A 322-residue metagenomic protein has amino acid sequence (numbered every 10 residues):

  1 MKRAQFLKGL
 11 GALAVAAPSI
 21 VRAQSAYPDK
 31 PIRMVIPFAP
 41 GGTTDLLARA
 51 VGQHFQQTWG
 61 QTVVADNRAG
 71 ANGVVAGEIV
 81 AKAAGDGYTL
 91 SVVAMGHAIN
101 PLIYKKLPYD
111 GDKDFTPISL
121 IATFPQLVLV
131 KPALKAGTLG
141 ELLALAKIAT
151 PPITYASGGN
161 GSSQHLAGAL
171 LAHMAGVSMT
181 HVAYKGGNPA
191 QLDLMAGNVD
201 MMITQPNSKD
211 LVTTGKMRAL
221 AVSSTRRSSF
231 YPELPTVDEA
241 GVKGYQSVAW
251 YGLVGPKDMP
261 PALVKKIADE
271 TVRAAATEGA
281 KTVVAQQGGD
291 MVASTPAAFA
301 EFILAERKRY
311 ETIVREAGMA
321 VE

Functional and structural regions predicted by a protein language model:
Q5-A23: N-terminal export signals
A23-K113, P152, N160, V177-I203 (+3 more regions): N-terminal (or domain-start) structured segment
D29, Q56-G60, A175-G176, G241-V248 (+1 more regions): A short C-terminal helix-loop "cap" of Rossmann-like NAD(P)-dependent dehydrogenase/epimerase domains
D29-P31, H173-M174, P261-E322: An extracytoplasmic/periplasmic, membrane-proximal ligand-sensing/linker region
K82-Y88, L102-P189, V237, W250-V283: Hinge/capping helix and adjacent helix->loop/strand transition within the periplasmic-binding protein
M95, P132, Q205-N207, S224: Short secondary-structure boundary segments
T123, S208-A276, A305-K308: C-terminal lobe and pocket-closing loops of periplasmic/extracytoplasmic Venus-flytrap solute-binding proteins
